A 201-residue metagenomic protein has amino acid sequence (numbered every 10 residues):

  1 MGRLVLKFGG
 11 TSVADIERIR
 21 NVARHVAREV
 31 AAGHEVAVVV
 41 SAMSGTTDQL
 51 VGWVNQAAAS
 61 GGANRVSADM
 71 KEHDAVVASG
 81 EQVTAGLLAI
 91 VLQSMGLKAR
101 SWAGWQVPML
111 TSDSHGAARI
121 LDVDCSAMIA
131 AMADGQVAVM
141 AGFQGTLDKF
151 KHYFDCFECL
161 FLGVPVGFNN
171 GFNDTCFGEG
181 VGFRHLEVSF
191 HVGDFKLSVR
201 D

Functional and structural regions predicted by a protein language model:
M1-C156, G163, G167: Nucleotide/pyrophosphate-binding catalytic subdomain
F157-F161, F168-F172, V181-S189, G193: Hydrophobic, low-acid, alpha-helix-prone terminal segments
T175-C176, S189, S198: Short linear motifs in low-complexity or flexible loops
